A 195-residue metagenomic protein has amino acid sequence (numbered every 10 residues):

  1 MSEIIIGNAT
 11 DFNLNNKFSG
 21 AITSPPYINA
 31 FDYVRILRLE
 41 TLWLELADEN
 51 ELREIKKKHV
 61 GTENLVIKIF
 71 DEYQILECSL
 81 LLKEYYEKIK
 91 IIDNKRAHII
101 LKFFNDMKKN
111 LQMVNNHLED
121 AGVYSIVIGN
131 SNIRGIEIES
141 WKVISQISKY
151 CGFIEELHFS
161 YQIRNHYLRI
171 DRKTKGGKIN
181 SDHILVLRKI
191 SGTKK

Functional and structural regions predicted by a protein language model:
M1-I22, Y27-I126, N130-K195: Class I S-adenosyl-L-methionine-dependent methyltransferase catalytic core
